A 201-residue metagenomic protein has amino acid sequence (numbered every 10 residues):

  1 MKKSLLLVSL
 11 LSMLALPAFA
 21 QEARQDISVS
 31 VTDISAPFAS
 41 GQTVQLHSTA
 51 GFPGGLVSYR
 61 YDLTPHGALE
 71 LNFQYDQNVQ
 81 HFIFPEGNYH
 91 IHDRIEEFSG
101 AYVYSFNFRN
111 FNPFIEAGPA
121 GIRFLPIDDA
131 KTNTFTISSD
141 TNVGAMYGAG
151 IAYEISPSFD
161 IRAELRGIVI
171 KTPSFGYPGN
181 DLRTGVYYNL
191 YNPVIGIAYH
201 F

Functional and structural regions predicted by a protein language model:
V8-A15: Bacterial N-terminal signal peptides
L16-A20: Sec/Tat signal peptide C-region and signal peptidase I cleavage site
Q21-A36, L190: Transmembrane beta-strand segments of Gram-negative outer membrane beta-barrel proteins
E22, S58-T132, N142, Y153 (+1 more regions): Gram-negative (and chloroplast) outer-membrane scaffold detector with strong preference for beta-barrel transmembrane
I27-D33, L71-Y75, I115-G121, I151 (+1 more regions): Transmembrane beta-barrel strands of outer-membrane/channel proteins
T32-L56, D140-T141: Surface-exposed strand-loop-strand hairpins of Gram-negative outer-membrane beta-barrel proteins
F38-L46, H81-G87, L125-T134, P173-N180: Outer-membrane beta-barrel translocator domains and adjoining extracellular loop/strand segments of Gram-negative
N78-F82, S156-F201: Predominantly the C-terminal beta-signal and adjacent terminal strand-loop region of outer-membrane beta-barrel
